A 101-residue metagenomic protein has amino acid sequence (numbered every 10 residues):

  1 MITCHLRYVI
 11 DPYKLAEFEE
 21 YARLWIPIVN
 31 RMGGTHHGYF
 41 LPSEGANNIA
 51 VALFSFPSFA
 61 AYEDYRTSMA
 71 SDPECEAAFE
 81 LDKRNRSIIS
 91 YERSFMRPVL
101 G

Functional and structural regions predicted by a protein language model:
M1-I2, G101: Absolute protein N-terminus
I2-R7, F18, V29, A50-L53: Short, structured motif recognition centered on aromatic/hydrophobic residues
R7-P12, F54-S58: Short beta-strand-to-loop capping motifs
I10-E20: Short, surface-exposed ligand-recognition loops at beta-strand->loop->(often short) alpha-helix junctions that present
E20-H37, S55-E92: An amphipathic, aromatic/His-enriched active-site/gating alpha helix that lines ligand/cofactor pockets
G45-N48: Short acidic/glycine-enriched loop/turn segments that link adjacent beta-strands
I89-G101: Long, low-complexity, Ser/Thr/Gly/Pro-rich intrinsically disordered segments that act as flexible linkers and assembly
